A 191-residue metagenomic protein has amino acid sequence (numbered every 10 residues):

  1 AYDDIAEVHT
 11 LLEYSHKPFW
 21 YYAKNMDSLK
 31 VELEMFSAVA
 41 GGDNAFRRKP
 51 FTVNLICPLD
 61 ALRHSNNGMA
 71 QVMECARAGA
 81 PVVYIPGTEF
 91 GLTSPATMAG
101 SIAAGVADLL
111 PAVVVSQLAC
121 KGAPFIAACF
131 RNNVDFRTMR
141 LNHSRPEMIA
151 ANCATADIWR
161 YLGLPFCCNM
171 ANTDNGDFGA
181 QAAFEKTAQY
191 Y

Functional and structural regions predicted by a protein language model:
A1-Y191: Helix-rich catalytic cores of soluble enzyme domains
